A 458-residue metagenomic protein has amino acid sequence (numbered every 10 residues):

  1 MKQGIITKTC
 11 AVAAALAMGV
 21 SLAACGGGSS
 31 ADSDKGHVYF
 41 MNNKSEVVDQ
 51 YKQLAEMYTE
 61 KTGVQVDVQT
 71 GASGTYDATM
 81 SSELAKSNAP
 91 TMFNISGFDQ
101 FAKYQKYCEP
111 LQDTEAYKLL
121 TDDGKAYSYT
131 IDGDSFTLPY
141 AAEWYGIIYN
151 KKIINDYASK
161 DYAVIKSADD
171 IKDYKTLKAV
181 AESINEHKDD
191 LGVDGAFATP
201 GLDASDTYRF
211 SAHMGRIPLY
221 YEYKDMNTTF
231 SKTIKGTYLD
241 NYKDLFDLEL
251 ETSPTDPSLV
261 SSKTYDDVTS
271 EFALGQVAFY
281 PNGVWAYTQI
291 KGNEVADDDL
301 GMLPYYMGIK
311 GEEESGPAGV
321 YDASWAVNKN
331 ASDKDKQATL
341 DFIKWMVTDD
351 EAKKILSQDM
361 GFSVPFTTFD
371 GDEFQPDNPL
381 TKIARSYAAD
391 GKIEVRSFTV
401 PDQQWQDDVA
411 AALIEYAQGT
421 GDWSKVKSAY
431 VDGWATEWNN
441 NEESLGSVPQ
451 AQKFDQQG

Functional and structural regions predicted by a protein language model:
G4, A11-A14, G19-Q100, A116-L119 (+8 more regions): Conserved N-terminal structural module of periplasmic/extracytoplasmic solute-binding proteins
T70-T79, K172-T176, L259-L274: Short helix-initiation/N-cap motifs at beta->coil->alpha
S96-N155, R209, G301-Y305, Q375-P376: Hinge/lid segment of periplasmic solute-binding proteins
Q112-D123, Y127, K166-D170, G201-A204 (+5 more regions): Short, solvent-exposed loop/beta-turn-alpha elements that line the ligand-binding surface or hinge of extracytoplasmic
D132-Y140, Y145, K175-S231, V277: Extracytoplasmic/periplasmic solute-binding protein
G133, N293-G361: Extracytoplasmic/periplasmic substrate-recognition and gating elements
A181-E182, N227-S262: Glycine-centered hinge/linker elements that transmit conformational signals in sensory and ligand-binding systems
L303-Y305, S357-E415, E443-G458: Long, aromatic- and glycine/proline-rich binding clefts that accommodate carbohydrate-like moieties
